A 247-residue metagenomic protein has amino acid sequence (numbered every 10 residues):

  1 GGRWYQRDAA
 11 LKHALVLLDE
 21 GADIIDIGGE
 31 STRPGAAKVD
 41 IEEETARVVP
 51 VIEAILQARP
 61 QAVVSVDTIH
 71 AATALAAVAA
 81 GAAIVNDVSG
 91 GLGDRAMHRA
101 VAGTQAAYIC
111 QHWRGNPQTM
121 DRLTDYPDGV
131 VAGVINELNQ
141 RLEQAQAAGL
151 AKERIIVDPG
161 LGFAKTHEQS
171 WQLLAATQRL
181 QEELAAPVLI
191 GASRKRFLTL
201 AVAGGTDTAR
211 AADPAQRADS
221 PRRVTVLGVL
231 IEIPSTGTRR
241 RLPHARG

Functional and structural regions predicted by a protein language model:
G1-H13, T32-Q57, V63, T68-A71 (+4 more regions): Active-site-adjacent loop and "lid" segments of alpha/beta metabolic enzymes
K12-G28: Catalytic domains of carbohydrate-active enzymes, especially glycoside hydrolases
D19, A151-K152: Glycine-rich phosphate/diphosphate-binding loops that line cofactor/substrate pockets in enzymes
Q61, K152-R154: Short acidic capping loops at alpha-helix termini that bridge into adjacent secondary structure
G149-A151, G160: Serine-dependent amide/ester hydrolase catalytic core
